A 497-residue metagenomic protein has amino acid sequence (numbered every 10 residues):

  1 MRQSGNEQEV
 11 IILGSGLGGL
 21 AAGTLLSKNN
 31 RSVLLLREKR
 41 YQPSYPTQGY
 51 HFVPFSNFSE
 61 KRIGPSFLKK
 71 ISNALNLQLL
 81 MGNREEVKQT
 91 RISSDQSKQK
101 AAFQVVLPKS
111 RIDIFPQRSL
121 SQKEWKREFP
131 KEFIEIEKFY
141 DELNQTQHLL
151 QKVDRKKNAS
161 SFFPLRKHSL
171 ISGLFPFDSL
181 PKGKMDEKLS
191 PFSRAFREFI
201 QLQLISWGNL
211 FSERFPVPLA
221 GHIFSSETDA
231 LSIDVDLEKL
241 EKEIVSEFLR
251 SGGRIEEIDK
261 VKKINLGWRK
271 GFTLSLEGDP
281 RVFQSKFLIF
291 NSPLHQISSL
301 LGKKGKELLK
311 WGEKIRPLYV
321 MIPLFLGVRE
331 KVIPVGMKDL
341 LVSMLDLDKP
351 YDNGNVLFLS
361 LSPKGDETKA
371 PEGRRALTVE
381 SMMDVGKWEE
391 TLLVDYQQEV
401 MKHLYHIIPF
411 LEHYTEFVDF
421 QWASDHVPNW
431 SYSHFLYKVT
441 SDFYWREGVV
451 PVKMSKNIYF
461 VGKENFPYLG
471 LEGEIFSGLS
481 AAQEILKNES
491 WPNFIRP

Functional and structural regions predicted by a protein language model:
R2-H148: N-terminal glycine-rich phosphate/pyrophosphate-binding loop and immediately adjacent elements
R37, N83, E241, E257-D259 (+1 more regions): Short loop/edge segments at beta-strand edges and connector loops that shape dinucleotide/nucleotide cofactor-binding
L80-G82, R254-E256, E416, Y459: General small-molecule cofactor/ligand-binding pocket signal
L107, D229-S232, K262-E372: Mid-domain catalytic core of redox enzymes that form a hydrophobic substrate pocket/lid adjacent to a catalytic redox
N144-S251, I258, F435-S441: Active-site/ligand-binding neighborhood in enzyme catalytic cores
R197-W207, F410-Y468: A glycine-rich dinucleotide-binding beta-alpha-beta segment and adjacent secondary-structure elements that constitute
R329-D425: C-terminal segments that line or cap access tunnels to active or ligand-binding sites in enzymes and enzyme-associated
K463-E489: A conserved FAD-binding loop/helix module that cradles the flavin
